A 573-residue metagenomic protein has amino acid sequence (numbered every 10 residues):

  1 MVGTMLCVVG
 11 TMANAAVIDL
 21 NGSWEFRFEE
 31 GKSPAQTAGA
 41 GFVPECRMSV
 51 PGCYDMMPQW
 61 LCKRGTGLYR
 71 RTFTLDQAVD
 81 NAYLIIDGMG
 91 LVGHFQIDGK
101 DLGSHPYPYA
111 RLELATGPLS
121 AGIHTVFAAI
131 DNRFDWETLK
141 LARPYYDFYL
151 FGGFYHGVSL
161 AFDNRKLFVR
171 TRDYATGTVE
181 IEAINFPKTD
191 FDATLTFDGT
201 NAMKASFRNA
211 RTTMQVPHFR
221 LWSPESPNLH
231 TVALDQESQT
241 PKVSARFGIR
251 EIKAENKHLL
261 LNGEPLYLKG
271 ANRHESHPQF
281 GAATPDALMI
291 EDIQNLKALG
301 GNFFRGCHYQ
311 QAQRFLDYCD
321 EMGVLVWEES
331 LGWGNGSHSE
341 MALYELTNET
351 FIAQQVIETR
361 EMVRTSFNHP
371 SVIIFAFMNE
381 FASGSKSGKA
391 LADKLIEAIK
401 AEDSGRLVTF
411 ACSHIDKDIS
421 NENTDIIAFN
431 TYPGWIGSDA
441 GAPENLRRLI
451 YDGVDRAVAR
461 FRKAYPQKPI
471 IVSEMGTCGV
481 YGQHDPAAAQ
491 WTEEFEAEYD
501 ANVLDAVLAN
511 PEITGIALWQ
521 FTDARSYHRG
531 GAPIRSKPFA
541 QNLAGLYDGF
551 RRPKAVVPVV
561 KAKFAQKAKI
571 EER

Functional and structural regions predicted by a protein language model:
N14-M57, A129, R133, D198: Accessory carbohydrate-binding/adhesion or oligomerization-edge regions at the termini of glycan-active proteins
I18-N21, E25-K32, M57, M89 (+6 more regions): Substrate-binding clefts and catalytic carboxylate motifs of secreted carbohydrate-active enzymes
F26-E30, R64-N164, F186-K188, L325-W327: Accessory beta-strand-rich segments of carbohydrate-active enzymes
L102-G103, A202, L266: Short hydrophobic beta-strand segments in globular cytosolic domains
P106, A110-L114, T125, L139 (+8 more regions): Active-site mouth of glycoside hydrolases
S120-I123, I184-K253: Extended acidic/polar, glycine-enriched regions that form or flank non-catalytic beta-rich accessory modules
D147-T171, R250-P265: Low-complexity, Pro/Ser/Thr- and charge-rich linker/hinge segments at domain boundaries
A161-K188, F564-R573: Surface beta-strand/loop "capping" patches
